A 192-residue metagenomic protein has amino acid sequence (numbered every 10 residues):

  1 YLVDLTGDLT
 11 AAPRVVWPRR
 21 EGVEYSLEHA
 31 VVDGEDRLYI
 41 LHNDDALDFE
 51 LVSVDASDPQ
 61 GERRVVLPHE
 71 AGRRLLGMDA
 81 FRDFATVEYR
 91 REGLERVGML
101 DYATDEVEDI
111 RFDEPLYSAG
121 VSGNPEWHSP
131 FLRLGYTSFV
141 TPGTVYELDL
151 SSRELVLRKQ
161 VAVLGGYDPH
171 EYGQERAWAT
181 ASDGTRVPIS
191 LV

Functional and structural regions predicted by a protein language model:
Y1-D33, L76-G77, E88, L94-L100 (+1 more regions): Non-catalytic accessory segments flanking enzyme active sites
G7-L9, I40-D48, V156: Amphipathic alpha-helical
E35-D44, D79: Extended, non-catalytic structural segments that build the interaction scaffolds of large macromolecular assemblies
L38-I40, A85, L132: Hydrophobic beta-strand positions that form the internal "hydrophobic ladder" of WD40/Gbeta-like beta-propeller blades
L47, E92-G93: Loop/turn residues immediately N-terminal
L47-D48, D58-Q60: Glycine-enriched catalytic-core subsegment of oxygenase/oxidase enzymes
Q60-F81: Generic long, charged, amphipathic alpha-helical segments
